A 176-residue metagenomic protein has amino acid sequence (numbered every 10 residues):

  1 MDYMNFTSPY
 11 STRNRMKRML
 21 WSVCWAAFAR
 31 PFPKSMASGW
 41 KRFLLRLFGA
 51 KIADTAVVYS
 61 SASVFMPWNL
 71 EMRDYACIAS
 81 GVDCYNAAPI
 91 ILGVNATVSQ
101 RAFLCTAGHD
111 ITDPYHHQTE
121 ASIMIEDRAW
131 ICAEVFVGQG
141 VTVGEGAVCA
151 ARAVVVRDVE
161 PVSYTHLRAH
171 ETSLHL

Functional and structural regions predicted by a protein language model:
D2-F6: Short, Lys/Arg-rich, polar N-terminal cytosolic tail immediately upstream of the first transmembrane signal-anchor
P9-K51, T55: A transmembrane-helix-recognition feature enriched in membrane-embedded lipid enzymes and envelope glyco-/phospholipid
P31-R42, S60-R73, C77-T142, R168: Flexible, glycine/small-residue-enriched loop-and-beta-strand segment within the central core of proteins
R128, R152, V162-S163: Tight coil/turn sites that cap or link beta-strands
A147: Short alpha-helical "switch" segments that flank and position catalytic residues in signal-transduction proteins
T165-T172: Conserved small/polar residues in nucleotide/adenosyl-binding loops
